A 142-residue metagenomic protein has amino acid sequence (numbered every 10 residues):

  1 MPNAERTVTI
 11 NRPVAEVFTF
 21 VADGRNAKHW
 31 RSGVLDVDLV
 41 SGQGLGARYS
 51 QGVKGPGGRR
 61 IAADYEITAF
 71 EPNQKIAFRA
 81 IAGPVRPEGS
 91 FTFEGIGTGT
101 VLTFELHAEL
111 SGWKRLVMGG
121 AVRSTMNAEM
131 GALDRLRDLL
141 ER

Functional and structural regions predicted by a protein language model:
M1-V40, G44, D138: Hydrophobic ligand-binding cavity/cleft-lining segments
K28-H29, L39-G42, K54-T103, H107-S111 (+1 more regions): Hydrophobic-ligand binding "helix-grip"
D36-V40, Y49, V122-S124: Juxtamembrane/interface motifs at transmembrane-helix termini
L45-Q51: Short coil-to-beta transition motif at edge beta-strands of beta-rich domains
A108-R142: A conserved amphipathic terminal alpha-helix motif
